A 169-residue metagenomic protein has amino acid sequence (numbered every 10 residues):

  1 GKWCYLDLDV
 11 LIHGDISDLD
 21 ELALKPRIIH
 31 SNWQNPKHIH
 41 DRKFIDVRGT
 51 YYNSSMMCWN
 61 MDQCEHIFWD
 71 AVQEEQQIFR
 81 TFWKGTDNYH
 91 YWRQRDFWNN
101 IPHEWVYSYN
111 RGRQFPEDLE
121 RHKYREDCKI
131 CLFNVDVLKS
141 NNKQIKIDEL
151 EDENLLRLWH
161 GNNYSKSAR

Functional and structural regions predicted by a protein language model:
G1, D18, D46-V47, S108 (+1 more regions): Short, flexible, glycine/charge-rich loop motifs used to bind or transfer phosphoryl groups or to couple energy/partner
G1-P36, W59: GT-A fold catalytic core of metal-dependent nucleotide-sugar glycosyltransferases, centered on the diacidic
G14-D18, H38-K43, I67-V72, N142-Q144: A short secondary-structure junction signal
D20, L24, K43-V47, V72-E75 (+1 more regions): Short, surface-exposed, charged loop/turn segments at secondary-structure junctions
P26-R27, K37, H103, E117: Generic low-complexity segments that are intrinsically disordered, proline-rich and/or Lys/Arg-biased
R27-R48, N53: A short, conserved beta-to-alpha structural element at the edge of catalytic cores that scaffolds binding
Y52-R169: A glycosyltransferase accessory/donor-loop signature
